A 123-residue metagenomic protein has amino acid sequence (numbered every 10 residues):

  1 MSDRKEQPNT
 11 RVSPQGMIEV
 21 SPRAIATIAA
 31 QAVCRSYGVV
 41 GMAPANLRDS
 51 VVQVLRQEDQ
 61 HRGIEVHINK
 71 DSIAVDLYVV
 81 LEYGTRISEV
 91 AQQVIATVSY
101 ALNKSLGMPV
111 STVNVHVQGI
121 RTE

Functional and structural regions predicted by a protein language model:
S2-Y83, I87, Q92, M108-E123: Contiguous, often N-terminal, cationic amphipathic patches that form binding interfaces
A96-T112: C-terminal structural segments of small proteins and small subunits
